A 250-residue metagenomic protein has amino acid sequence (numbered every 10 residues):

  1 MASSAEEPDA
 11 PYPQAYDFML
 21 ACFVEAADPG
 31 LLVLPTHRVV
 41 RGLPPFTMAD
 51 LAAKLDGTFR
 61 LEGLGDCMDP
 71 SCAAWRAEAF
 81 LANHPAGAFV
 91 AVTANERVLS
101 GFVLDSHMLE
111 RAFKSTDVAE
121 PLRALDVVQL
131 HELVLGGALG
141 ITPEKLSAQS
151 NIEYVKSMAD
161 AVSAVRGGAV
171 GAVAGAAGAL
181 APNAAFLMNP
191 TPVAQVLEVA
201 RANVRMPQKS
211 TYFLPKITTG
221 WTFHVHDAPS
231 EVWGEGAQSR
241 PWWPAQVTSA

Functional and structural regions predicted by a protein language model:
M1-A250: Surface-exposed, charge/polar-rich loops and edge strands
